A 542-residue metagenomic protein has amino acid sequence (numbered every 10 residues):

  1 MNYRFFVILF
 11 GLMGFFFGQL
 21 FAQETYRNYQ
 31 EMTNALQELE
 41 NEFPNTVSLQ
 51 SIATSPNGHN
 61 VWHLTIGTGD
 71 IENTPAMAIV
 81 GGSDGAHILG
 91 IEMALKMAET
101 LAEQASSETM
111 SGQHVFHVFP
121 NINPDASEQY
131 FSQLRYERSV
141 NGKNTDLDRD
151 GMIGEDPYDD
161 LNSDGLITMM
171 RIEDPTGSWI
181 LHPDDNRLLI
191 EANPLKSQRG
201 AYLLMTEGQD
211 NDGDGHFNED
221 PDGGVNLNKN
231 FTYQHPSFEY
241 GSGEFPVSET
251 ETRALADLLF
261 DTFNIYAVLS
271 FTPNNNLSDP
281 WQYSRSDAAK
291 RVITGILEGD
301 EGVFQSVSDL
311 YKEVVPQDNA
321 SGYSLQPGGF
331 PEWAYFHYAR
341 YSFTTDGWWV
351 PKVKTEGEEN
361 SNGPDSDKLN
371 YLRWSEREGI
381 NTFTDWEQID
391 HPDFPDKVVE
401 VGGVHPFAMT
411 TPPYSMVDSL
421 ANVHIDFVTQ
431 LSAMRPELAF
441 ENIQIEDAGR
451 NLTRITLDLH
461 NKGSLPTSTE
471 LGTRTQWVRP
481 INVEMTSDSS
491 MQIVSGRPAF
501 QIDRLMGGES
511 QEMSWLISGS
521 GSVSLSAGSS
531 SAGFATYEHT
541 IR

Functional and structural regions predicted by a protein language model:
V7-G18: Bacterial N-terminal signal peptides
L20-A22: Boundary at the C-terminal end of the N-terminal hydrophobic targeting segment
S48-L49, N60, V80, E92 (+7 more regions): Metallocarboxypeptidase
N73-A76, I88-E92, K96-V292: Active-site/substrate-binding loop(s) of hydrolase catalytic cores
L459-T473: Short amphipathic, basic-aromatic surface patches that mediate peripheral association with negatively charged
S490-S520: Intrinsically disordered, low-complexity Pro/Gly/Ser/Thr-rich segments with frequent PxxP/GP/PP motifs and embedded
G521-S530: Short, aromatic- and glycine-rich surface loops/edge beta-strands on solvent-exposed regions
G533-R542: Edge beta-strands of extracellular beta-sandwich domains
